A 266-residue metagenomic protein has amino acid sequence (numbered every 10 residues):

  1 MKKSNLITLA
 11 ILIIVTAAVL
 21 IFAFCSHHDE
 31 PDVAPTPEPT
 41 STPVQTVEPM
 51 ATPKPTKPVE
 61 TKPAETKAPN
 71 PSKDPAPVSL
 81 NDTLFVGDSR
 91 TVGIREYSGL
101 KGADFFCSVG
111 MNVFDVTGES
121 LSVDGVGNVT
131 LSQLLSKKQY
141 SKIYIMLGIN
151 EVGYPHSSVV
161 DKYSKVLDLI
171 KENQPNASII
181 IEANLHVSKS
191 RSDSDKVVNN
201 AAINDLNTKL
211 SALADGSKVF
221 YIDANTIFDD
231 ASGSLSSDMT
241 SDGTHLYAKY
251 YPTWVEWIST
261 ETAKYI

Functional and structural regions predicted by a protein language model:
M1-I14: N-terminal Sec-pathway targeting helices
V15-C25: Hydrophobic alpha-helical membrane-insertion segments, chiefly the h-region of N-terminal signal peptides
S26-D82: N-terminal, intrinsically disordered, polar/charged segments of Gram-positive cell-envelope systems that serve as
K73-K162: Conserved SGNH/GDSL esterase-like catalytic core that processes O-acyl groups on lipids and polysaccharides
M146, E182-A183: Alpha/beta-hydrolase-fold catalytic nucleophile elbow
S158-V166, N200-N204: Charged helix-capping and loop-helix junction motifs
Q174-S178: A short helix->loop->beta-strand "cap" motif at the edges of active sites that frequently abuts
V187-I266: Catalytic His-Asp segment of secreted/periplasmic serine-dependent ester chemistry enzymes
